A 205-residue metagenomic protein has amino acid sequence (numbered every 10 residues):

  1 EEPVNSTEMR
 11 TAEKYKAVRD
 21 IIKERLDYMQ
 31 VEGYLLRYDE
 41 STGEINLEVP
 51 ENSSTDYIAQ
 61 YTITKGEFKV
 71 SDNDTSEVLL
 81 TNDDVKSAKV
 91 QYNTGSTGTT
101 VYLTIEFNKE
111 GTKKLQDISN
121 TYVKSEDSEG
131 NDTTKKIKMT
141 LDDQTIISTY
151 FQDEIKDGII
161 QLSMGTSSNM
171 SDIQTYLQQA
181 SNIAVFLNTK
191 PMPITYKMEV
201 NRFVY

Functional and structural regions predicted by a protein language model:
E1-Y205: A structural signal for conserved, well-ordered secondary-structure elements that form binding/interaction cores
